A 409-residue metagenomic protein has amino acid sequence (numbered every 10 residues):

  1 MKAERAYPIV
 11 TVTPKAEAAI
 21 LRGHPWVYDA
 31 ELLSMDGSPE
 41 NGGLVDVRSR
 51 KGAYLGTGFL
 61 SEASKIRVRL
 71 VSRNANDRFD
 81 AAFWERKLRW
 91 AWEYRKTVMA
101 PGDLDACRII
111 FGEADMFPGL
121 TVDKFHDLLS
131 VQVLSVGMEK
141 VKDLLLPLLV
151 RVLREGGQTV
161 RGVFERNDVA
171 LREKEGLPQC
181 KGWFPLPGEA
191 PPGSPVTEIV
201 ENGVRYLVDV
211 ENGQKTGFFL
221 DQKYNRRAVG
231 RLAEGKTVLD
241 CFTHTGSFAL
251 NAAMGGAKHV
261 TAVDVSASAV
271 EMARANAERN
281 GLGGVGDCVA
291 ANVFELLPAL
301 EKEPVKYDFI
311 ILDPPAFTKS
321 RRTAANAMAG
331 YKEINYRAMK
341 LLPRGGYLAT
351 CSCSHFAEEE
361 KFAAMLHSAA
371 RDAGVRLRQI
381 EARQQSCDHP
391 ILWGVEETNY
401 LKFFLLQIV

Functional and structural regions predicted by a protein language model:
M1-H126: Non-catalytic accessory regions of SAM-dependent methyltransferases
I110-D123, K142-F218: Non-catalytic substrate-recognition/targeting regions of SAM-dependent transferases
G235-H244: Conserved class I S-adenosyl-L-methionine
T245-K258: Conserved SAM-binding loop of SAM-dependent methyltransferases across substrates and taxa, primarily the Class I
H259-D264: Conserved SAM-binding motif I beta-strand of class I
S268-F309: S-adenosyl-L-methionine
Y307-R337: Mobile active-site "lid"/loop adjacent to the S-adenosyl-L-methionine
E333, Y347-V409: C-terminal catalytic and target-recognition region of SAM-dependent MTase-like enzymes, primarily methyltransferases
